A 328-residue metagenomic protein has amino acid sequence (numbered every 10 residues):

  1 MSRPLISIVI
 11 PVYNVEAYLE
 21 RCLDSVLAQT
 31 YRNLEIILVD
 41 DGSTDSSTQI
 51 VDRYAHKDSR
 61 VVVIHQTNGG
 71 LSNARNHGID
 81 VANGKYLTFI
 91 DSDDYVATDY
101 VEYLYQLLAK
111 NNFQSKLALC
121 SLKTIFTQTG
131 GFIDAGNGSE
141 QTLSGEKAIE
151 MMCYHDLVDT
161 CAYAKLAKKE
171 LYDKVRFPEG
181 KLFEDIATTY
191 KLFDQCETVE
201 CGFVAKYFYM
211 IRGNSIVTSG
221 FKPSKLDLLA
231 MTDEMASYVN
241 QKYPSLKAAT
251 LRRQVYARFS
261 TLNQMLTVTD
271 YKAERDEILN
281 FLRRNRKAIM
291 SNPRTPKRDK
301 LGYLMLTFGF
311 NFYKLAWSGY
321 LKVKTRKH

Functional and structural regions predicted by a protein language model:
M1-M231: Nucleotide-sugar donor-binding/catalytic module of glycosyltransferases that assemble extracellular/cell-envelope
N33, Q254-N263: Short glycine-rich, basic-tinged beta-strand/loop micro-motifs
Y54, M151-M152, Y238, F281 (+2 more regions): Residues that form generic nucleotide/phosphate-binding pockets
K147-A148, C153, S245, E277 (+1 more regions): Exposed alpha-helical structural elements
K206-R212, T218-L246, S260-A288: Catalytic core of nucleotide-sugar-dependent glycosyltransferases
L246-R253: All-alpha amphipathic helical-bundle segments outside canonical DNA-binding/catalytic cores that form hydrophobic
D270-H328: Membrane-interface aromatic/basic loop that binds lipid-linked glycans or pyrophosphate carriers, typified by
